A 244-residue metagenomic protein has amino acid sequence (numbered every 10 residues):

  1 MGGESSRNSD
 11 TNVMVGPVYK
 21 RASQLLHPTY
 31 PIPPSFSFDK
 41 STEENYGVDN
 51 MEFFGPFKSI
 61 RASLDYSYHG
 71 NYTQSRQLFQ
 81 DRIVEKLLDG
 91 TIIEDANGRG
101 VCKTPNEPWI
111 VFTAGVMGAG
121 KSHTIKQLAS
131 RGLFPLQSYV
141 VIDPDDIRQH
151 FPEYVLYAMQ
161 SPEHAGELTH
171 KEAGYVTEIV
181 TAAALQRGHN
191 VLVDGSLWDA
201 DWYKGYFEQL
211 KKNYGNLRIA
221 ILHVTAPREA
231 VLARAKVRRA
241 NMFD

Functional and structural regions predicted by a protein language model:
M1-T91, R99: Long, basic/Gly/Ser/Thr-rich N-terminal segments that mediate initial subcellular attachment or targeting
S5, E229-D244: Conserved GTP-binding G-domain of TRAFAC-class P-loop NTPases and closely related GTPase folds
R99-P108, A184-L185: Phosphate-binding P-loop
G118: Walker A (P-loop) phosphate-binding loop of P-loop NTPases
K121: Conserved lysine of the Walker
T124, L128: Hydrophobic positions on the alpha1 helix immediately C-terminal to the Walker A/P-loop
F134-E208: Conserved nucleotide-sensing/catalytic segment adjacent to the nucleotide-binding pocket in NTP-handling enzymes
N213-A235: Conserved phosphate-donor/acceptor-positioning beta-strand/loop module used by diverse small-molecule
